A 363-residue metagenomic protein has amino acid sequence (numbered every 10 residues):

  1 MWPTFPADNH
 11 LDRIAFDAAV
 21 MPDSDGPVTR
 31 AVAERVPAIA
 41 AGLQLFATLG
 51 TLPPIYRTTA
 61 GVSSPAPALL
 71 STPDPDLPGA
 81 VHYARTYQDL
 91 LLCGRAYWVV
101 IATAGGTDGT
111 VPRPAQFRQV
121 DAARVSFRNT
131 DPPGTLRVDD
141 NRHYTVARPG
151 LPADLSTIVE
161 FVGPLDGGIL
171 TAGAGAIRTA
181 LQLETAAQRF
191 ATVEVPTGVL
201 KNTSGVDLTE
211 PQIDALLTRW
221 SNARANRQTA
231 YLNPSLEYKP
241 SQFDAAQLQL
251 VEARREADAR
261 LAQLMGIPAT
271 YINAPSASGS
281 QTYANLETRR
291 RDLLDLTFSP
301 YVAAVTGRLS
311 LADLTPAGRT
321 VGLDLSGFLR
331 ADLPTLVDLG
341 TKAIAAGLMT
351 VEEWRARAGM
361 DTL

Functional and structural regions predicted by a protein language model:
M1-E256, R260, Y271, Y283 (+3 more regions): Structured, contiguous alpha/beta core segments that scaffold functional sites
E194-L208, Q228-L339: Surface-exposed loop-to-helix/strand elements on domain peripheries
A317, M360-D361: Long amphipathic alpha-helical coiled-coil segments
